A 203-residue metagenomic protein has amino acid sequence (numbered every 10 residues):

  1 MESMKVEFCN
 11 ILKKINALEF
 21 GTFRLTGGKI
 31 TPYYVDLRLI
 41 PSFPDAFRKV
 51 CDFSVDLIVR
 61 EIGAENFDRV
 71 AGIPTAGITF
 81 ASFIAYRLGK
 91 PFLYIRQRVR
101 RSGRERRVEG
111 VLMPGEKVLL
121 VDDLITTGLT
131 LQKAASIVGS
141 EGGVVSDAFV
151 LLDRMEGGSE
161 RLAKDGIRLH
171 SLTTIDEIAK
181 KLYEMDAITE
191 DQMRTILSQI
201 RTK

Functional and structural regions predicted by a protein language model:
M1-V121, L129-K203: PRPP-associated nucleotide enzymes
